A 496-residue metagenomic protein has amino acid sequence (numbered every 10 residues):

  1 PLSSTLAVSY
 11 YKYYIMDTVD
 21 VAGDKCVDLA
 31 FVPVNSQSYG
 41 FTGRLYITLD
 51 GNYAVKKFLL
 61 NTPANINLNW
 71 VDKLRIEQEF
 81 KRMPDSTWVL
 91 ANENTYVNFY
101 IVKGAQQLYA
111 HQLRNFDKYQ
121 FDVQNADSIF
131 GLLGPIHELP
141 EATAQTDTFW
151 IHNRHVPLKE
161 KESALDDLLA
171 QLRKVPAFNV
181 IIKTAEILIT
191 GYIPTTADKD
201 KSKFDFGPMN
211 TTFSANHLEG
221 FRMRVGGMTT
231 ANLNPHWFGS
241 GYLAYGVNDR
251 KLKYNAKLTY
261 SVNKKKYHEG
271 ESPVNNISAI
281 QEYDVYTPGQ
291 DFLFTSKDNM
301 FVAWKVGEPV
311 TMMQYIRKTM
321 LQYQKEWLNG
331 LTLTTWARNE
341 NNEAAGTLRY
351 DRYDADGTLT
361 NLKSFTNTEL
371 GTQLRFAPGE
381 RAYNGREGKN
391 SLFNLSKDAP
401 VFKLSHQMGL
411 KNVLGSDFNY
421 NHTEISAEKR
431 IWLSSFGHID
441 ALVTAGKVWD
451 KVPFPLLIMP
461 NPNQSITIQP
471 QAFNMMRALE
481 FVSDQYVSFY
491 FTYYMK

Functional and structural regions predicted by a protein language model:
P1-Y10: Active-site acidic/histidine clusters and adjacent loop/turn architecture that either coordinate catalytic ions
L2, A30-V32, N65, N463-Q469: Short, charged, low-hydrophobicity "junction" segments
L2, I15-T18, Q78-F80, N263-Y267 (+1 more regions): Intrinsically disordered, low-complexity boundary segments flanking structured domains
V8, Y53, F149-I151: Hydrophobic transmembrane signal anchors and adjacent membrane-proximal interface regions, especially in viral
Y11-D17, I76, L90, R114-F116 (+6 more regions): Generic preference for hydrophobic/aromatic residues in regular secondary structure cores
Y13-I15, D20, D24-G131: Gly/Pro-enriched, hydrophobic low-complexity segments that function as extracytoplasmic propeptides/linkers
L133-K496: Exposed, low-structure sequence patches enriched in small/polar residues
